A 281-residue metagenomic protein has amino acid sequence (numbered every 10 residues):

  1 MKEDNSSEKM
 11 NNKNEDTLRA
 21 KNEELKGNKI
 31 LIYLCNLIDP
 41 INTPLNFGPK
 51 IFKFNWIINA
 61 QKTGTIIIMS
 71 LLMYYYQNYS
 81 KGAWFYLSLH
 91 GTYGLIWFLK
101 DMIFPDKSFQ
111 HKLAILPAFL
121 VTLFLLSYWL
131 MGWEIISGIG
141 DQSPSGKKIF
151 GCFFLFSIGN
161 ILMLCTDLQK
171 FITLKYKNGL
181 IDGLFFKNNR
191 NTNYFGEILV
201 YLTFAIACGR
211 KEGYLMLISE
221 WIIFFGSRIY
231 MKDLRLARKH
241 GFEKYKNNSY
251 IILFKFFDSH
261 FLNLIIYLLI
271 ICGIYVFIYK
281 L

Functional and structural regions predicted by a protein language model:
M1-K13: Intrinsically disordered, low-complexity cytosolic terminal tails
K2, D16-D39, I51-N59, T63-Y86 (+2 more regions): Hydrophobic transmembrane alpha-helices
N42-F54, S108-T122, I181-F186: Juxtamembrane helix-capping/reentrant segments at transmembrane boundaries
Y74-Q142, K147-S157: Intramembrane catalytic core of multi-pass membrane enzymes that act on lipidic substrates
I103, K107-S108, K170-L174, H240: Membrane-interfacial segments
